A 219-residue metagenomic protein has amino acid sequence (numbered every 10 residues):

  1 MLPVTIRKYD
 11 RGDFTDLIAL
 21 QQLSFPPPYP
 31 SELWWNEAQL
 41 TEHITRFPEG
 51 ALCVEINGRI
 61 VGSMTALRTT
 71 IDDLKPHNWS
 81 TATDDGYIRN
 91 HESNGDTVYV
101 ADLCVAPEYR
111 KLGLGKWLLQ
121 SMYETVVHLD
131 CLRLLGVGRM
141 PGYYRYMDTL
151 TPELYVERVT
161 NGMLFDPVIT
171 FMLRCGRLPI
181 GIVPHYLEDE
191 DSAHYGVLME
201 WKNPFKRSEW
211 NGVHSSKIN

Functional and structural regions predicted by a protein language model:
V4-L17: A short beta-loop-alpha structural element at the N-terminal edge of CoA-dependent acyl/N-acetyltransferase catalytic
Y9, L103-V105: Hydrophobic adenine-recognition pocket in adenosine-nucleotide-binding enzymes
L17, Q21, M172: Hydrophobic pocket/interface hotspot
S24, Y29-I56, I60-I71, T83-R89: Active-site rim helix/loop that mediates acceptor-substrate recognition in acyltransferases
M64-D102, W117-Q120, M140-P167, L173 (+1 more regions): Conserved acyl-donor/pantetheine-binding loop and adjacent beta-alpha core of acyl/acetyltransferases and related
V105, K111-V126, G136: Conserved acetyl-CoA-binding loop-helix of GNAT-fold acetyltransferases
M163-L178, H185-N219: C-terminal "cap" of GNAT-fold acetyltransferases
